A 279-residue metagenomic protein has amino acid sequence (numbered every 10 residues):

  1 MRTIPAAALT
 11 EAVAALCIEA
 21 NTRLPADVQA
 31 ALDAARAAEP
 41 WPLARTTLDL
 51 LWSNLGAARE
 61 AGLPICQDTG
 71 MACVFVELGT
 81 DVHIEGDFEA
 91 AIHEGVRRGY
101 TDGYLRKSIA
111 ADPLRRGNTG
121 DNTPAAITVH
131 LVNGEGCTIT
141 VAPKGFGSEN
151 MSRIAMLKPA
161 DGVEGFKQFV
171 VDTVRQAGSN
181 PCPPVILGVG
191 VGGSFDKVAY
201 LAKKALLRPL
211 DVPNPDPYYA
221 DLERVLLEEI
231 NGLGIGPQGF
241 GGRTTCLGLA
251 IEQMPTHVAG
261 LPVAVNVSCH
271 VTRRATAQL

Functional and structural regions predicted by a protein language model:
M1-V189, S194-L279: Non-transmembrane, aqueous-exposed alpha-helical and coiled segments at domain scale
